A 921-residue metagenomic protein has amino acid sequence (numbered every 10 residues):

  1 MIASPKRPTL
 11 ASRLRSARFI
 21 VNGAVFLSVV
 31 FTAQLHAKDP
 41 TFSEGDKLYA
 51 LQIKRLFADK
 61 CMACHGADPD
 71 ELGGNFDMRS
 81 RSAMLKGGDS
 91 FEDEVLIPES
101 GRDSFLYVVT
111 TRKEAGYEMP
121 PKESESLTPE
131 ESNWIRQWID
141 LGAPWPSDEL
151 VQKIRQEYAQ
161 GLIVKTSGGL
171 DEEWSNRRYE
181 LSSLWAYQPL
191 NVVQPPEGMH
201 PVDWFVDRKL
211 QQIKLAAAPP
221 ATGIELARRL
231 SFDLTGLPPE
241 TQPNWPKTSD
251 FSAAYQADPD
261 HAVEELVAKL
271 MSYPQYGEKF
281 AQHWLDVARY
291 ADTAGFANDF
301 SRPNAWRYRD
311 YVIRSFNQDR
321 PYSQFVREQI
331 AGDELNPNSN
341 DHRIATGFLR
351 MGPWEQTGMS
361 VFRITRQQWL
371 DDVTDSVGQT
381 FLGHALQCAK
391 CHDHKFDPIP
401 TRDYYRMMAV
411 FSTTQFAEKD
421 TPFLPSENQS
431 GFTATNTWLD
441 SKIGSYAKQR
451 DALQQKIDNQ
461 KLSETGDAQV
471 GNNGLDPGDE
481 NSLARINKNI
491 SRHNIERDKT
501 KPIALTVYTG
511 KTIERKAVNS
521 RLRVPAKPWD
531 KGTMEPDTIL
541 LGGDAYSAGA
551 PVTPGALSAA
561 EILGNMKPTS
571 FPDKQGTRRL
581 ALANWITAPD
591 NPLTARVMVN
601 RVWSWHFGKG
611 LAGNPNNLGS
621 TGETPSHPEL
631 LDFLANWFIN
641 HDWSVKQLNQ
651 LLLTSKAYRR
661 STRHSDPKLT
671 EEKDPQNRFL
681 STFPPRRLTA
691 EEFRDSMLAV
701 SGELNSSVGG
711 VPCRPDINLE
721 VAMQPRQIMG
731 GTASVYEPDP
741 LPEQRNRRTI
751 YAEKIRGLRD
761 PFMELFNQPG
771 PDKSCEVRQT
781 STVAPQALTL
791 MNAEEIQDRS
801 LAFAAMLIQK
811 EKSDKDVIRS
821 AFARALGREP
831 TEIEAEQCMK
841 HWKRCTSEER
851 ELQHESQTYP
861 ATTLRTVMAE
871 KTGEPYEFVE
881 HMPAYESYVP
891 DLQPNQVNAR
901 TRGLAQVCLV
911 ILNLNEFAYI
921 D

Functional and structural regions predicted by a protein language model:
M1-A17: N-terminal secretory signal peptides that target proteins for export/translocation
I20-T32: Bacterial N-terminal signal peptides
H36-R136, W145-V202, D207-R208, G223-R229 (+7 more regions): Solvent-exposed helix-loop boundary motif
F57, V377, F381-Q387: Short metal-coordination and nucleic-acid-contact micro-motifs, chiefly zinc-binding Cys/His arrays
E197-R229, D233, L237-Q275, Y290-N336 (+11 more regions): Primarily short, surface-exposed interaction patches in extracytoplasmic proteins
F280, L285-P303, Y308, E334-V373: Beta-propeller blade termini and top-face loops
D420-K456: Charged, amphipathic alpha-helical linkers/stalks
V907: Globin-like tetrapyrrole-binding proteins
